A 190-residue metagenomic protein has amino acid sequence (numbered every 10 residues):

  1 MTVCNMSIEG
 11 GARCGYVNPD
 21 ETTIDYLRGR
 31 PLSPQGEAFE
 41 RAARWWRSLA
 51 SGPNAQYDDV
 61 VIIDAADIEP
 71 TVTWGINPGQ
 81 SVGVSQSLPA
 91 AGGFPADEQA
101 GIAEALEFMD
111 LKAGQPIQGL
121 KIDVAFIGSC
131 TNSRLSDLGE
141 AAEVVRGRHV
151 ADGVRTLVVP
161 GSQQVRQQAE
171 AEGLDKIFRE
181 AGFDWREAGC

Functional and structural regions predicted by a protein language model:
M1-C190: Fe-S-dependent hydro-lyases/dehydratases of central metabolism
